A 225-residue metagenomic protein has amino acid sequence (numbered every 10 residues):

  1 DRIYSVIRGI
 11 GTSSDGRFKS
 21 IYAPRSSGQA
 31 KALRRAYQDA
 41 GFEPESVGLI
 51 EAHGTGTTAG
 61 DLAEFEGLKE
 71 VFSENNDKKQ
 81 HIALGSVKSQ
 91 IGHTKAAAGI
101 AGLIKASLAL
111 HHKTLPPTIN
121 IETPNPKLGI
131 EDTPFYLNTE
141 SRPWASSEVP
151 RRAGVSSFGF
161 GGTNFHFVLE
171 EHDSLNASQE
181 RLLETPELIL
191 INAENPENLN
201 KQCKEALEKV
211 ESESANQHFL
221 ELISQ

Functional and structural regions predicted by a protein language model:
D1-L188, N198-K201, E208-S212, E221-S224: Condensing-enzyme catalytic core of the thiolase-fold
N192: Short hydrophobic/aromatic beta-strand micro-patches that form the beta-sheet surface supporting nucleotide- or nucleic
H218: Active-site-proximal, well-structured secondary-structure segments within enzyme catalytic domains
